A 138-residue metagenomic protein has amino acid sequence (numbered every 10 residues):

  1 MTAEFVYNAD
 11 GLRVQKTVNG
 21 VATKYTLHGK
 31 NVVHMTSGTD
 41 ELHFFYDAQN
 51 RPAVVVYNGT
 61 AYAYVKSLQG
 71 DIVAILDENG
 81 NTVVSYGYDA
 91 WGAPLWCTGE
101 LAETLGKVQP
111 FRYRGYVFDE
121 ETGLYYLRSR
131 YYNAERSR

Functional and structural regions predicted by a protein language model:
M1, Q15-G20, H34-T39, V54-G59 (+2 more regions): Beta-turn initiation residues at beta-strand->coil junctions
A3-L12, A22-N31, L42-R51, Y62-G70 (+2 more regions): Aromatic-rich beta-strand edge motifs centered on tyrosine
N8, T17, T26-H28, T36 (+5 more regions): Residue-level detector of conserved, well-ordered beta-strand and adjacent loop positions that form binding/recognition
V32-T36, A48-V55, V117-Y125: Phosphate-binding glycine-rich loops and adjacent basic patches that engage nucleotide phosphates, nucleic-acid
E41-V56, T104, Q109-R112: Short, positively charged
G59-R128, A134: A motif-centric feature for acidic-aromatic and gly/ser/thr-rich catalytic loops and repeats
